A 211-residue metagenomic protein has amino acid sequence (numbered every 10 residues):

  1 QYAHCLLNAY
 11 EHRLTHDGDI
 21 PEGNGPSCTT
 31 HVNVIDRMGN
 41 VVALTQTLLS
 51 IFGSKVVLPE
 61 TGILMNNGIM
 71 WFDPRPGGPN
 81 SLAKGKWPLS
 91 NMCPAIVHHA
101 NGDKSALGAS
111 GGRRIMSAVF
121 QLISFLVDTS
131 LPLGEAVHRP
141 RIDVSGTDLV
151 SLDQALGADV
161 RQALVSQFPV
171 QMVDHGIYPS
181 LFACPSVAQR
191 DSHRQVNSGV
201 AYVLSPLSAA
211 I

Functional and structural regions predicted by a protein language model:
Q1-R13, G25-H175: Proteins synthesized as precursors that undergo proteolytic processing into mature forms
T15-P21: Extracellular/periplasmic helix-exit of transmembrane alpha-helices
P26-S27, L156-I211: Cofactor-centric catalytic regions
